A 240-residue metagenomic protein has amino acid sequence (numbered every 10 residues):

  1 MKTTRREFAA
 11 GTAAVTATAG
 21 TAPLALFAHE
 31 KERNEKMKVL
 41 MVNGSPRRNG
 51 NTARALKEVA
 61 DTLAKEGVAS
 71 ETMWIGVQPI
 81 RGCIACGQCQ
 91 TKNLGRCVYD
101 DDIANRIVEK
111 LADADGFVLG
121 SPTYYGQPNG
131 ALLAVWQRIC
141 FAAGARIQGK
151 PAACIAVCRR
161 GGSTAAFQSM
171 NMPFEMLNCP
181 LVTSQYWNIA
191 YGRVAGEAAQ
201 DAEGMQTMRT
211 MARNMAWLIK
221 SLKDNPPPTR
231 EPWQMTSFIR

Functional and structural regions predicted by a protein language model:
M1-V15: N-terminal secretory signal peptides and thylakoid transit peptides that target proteins across membranes
P23-N49: C-terminal segment of N-terminal export signals and the immediately downstream linker at the start of the mature
M37, V98-Y186: Helix-loop-strand module that forms the ligand-binding subsite of alpha/beta enzymes
E58-V68: A short, Lys/Arg-enriched amphipathic alpha-helix followed by its capping loop at the start of a domain
A69-Q78: A short beta-strand-loop structural module common to alpha/beta enzyme folds
Q78-L111: Cysteine-cluster motifs in flexible loop/terminal segments that predominantly coordinate metals
P180-R240: Glycine-rich phosphate/pyrophosphate-binding loop and the adjoining helix
